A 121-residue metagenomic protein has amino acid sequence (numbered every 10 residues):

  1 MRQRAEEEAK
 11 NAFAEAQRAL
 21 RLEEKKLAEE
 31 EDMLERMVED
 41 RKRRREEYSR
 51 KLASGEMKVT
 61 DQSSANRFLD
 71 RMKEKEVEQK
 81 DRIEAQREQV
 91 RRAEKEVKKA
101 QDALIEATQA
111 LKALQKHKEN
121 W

Functional and structural regions predicted by a protein language model:
M1-W121: Charge-rich amphipathic alpha-helical interaction elements
